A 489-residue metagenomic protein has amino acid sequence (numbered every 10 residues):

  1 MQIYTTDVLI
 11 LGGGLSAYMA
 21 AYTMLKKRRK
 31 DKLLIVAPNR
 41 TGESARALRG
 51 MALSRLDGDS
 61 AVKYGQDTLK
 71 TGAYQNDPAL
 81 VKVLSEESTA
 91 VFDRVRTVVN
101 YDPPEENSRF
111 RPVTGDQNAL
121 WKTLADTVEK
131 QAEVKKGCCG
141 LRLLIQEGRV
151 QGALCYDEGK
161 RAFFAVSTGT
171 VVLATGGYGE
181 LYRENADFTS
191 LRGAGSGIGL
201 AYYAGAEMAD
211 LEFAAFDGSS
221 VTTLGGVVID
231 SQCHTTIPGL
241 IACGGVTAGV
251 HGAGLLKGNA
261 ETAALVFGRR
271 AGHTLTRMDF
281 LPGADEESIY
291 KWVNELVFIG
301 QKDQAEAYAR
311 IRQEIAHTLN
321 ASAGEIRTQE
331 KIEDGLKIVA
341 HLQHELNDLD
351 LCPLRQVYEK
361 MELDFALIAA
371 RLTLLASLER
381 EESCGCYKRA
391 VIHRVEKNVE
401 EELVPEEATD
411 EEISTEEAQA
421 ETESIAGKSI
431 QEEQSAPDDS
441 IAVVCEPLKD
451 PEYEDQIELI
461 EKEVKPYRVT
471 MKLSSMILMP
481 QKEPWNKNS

Functional and structural regions predicted by a protein language model:
I3-T6, T23, T41-G42, R46-A47 (+5 more regions): Glycine- and aromatic-enriched mobile tails/lids
Y4-T6, R161-T170, T236: Core beta-strand elements of the Rossmann-like FAD/NAD(P) dinucleotide-binding domain in flavoenzyme oxidoreductases
V8-L34: N-terminal Rossmann-like FAD-binding beta1-loop-alpha1 element of flavoenzymes
G12, A52-D59, G115, G159 (+4 more regions): Alpha-helix capping and helix-loop boundary segments enriched in small/acidic/polar residues
G12, T168-T170, A174-T175, C243-V246 (+1 more regions): Short, well-ordered coil/turn residues at beta-beta hairpins and beta-strand->alpha-helix junctions within
G14-L15, Y178, D364: Residue-level detector of alpha-helix initiation sites
D31-K32, A37-D157, E180, D210-G218: Conserved N-terminal/central alpha/beta ligand/cofactor-binding core
T170-G218, K257-T274: Glycine-rich loop(s) and the adjacent beta-strand/alpha-helix scaffold that form part
